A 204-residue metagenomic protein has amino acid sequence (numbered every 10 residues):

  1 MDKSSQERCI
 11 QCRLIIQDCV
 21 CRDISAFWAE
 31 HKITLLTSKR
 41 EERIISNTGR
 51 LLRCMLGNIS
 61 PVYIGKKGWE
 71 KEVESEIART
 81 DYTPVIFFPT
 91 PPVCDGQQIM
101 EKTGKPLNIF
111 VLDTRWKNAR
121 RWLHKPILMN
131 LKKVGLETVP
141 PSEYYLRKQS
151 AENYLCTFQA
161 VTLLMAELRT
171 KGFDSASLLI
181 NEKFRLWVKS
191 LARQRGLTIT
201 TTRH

Functional and structural regions predicted by a protein language model:
M1-K3: Short, flexible, mixed-charge glycine/proline-rich loop motifs that serve as phosphate/nucleic-acid-contacting
S5, I15, A29: Short metal-coordination and nucleic-acid-contact micro-motifs, chiefly zinc-binding Cys/His arrays
C9-C12: Short cysteine-rich clusters marking metal-coordination/redox-active sites
L14-Q17, C21-I24: Short Cys/His-rich local motifs and their 1-3 flanking residues in nucleic-acid-associated proteins and small
D23-G49: Short microdomains enriched in Cys/His and/or Lys/Arg
S46, K71-V73, S142-R147: Short, charged, surface-exposed secondary-structure boundary motifs
R53-H124: S-adenosyl-L-methionine/SAH cofactor-binding core of RNA-modifying enzymes
N108, W116-K117, R121-H204: C-terminal folded domains that constitute the principal catalytic or ligand-binding module of multi-domain proteins
